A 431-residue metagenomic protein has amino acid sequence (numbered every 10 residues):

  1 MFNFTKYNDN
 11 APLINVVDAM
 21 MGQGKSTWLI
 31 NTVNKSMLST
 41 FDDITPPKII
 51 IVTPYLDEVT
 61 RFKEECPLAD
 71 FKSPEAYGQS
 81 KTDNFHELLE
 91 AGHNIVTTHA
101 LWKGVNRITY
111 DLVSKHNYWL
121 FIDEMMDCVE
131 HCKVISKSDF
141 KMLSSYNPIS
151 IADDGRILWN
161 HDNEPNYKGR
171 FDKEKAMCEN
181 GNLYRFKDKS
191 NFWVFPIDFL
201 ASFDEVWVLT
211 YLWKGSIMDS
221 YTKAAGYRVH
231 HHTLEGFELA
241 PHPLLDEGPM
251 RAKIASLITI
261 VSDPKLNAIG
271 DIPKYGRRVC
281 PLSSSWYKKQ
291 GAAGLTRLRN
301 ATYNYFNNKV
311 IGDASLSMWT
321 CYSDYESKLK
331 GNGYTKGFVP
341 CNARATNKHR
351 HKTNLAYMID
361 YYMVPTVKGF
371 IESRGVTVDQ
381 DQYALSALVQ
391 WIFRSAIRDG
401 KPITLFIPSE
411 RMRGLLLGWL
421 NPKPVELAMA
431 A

Functional and structural regions predicted by a protein language model:
M1-A431: ASCE RecA-like P-loop NTPase motor cores that couple ATP hydrolysis to mechanical translocation on nucleic acids
